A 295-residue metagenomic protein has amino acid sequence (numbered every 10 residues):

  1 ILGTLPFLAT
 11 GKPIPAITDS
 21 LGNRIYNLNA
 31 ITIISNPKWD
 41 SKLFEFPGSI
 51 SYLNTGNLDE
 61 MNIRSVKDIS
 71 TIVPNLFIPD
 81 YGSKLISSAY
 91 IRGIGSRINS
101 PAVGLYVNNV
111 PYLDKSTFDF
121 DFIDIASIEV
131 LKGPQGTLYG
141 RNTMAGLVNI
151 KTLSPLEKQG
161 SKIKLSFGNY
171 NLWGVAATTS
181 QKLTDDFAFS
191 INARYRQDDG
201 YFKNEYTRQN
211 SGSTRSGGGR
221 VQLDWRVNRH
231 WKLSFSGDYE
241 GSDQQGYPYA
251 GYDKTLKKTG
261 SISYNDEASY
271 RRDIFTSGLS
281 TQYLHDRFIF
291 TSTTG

Functional and structural regions predicted by a protein language model:
I25-D59, S87-S88: N-terminal periplasmic "start-of-domain" segments of outer-membrane beta-barrel proteins
V66-I69, S88-G93, Y106, V130 (+3 more regions): N-terminal periplasmic accessory domains that precede and gate Gram-negative outer-membrane beta-barrel machines
K67-V110: Extracytoplasmic beta-strand/coil segments of soluble accessory domains associated with Gram-negative outer-membrane
N108-P134: Short acidic/polar hinge/loop motifs at secondary-structure boundaries that mediate gating or recognition
F118, Y201-Q209, G246-D253: Outer-membrane beta-barrel translocator domains and adjoining extracellular loop/strand segments of Gram-negative
V130-L131, Q159-K162, F202-T207, K258-N265: Extracytoplasmic loops and strand-loop junctions of Gram-negative outer membrane beta-barrel proteins
G160, F167-D198, Y206-Q244, F275: Transmembrane beta-barrel wall of Gram-negative outer-membrane proteins
K232, S236-F275: Flexible loop and strand-edge segments within Gram-negative outer membrane beta-barrel domains
